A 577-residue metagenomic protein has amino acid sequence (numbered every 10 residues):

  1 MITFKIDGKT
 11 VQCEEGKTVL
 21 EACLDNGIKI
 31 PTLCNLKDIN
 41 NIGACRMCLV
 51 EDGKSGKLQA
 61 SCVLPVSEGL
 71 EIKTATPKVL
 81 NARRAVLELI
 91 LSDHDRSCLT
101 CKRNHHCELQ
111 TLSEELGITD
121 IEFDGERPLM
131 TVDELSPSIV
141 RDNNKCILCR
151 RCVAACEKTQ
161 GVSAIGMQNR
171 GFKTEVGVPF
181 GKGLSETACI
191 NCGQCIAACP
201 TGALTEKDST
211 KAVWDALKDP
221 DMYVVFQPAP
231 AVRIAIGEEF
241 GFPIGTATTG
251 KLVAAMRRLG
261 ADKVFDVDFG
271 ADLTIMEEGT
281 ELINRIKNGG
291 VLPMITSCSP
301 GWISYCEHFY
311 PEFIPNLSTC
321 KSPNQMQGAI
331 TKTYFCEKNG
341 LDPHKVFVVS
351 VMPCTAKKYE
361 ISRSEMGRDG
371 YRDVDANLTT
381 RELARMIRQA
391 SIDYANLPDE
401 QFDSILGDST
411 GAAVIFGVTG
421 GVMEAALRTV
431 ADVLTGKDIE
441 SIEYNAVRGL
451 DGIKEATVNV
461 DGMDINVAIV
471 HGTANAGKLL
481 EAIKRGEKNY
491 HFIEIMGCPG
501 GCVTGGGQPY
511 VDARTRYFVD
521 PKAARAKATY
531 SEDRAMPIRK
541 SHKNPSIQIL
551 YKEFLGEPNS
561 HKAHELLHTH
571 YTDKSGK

Functional and structural regions predicted by a protein language model:
M1-K9: Eukaryote-biased recognition of intrinsically disordered, low-complexity regulatory segments
I6, N169, V460-G462: A generic beta-sheet turn/junction motif
I6-D7, I139-V140, K182, E238-G241: Short, contiguous strand/loop micro-motifs
G8-T10, F180, F335: Short, well-ordered turn and helix-capping elements at secondary-structure junctions
C13-R83, L91, K207-K577: Iron-sulfur-associated redox domains of electron-transfer enzymes in respiratory and anaerobic energy metabolism
R46-N191, A197, L204-D219, Y223: Fe-S ferredoxin-like electron-transfer domains and their immediately adjacent linker/connector regions across
